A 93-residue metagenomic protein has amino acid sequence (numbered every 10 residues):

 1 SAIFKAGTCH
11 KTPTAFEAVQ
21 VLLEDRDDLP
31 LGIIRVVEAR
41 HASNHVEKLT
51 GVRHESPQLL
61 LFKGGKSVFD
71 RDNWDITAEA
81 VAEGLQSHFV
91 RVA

Functional and structural regions predicted by a protein language model:
S1-D25: Local sequence-structure signature of Cys/Sec-based thiol-disulfide redox active-site neighborhoods
A2-K5, R26-S43: Thiol-based oxidoreductase modules, predominantly thioredoxin-like and allied folds used for disulfide exchange
H10, H41, I76: Short alpha-helical
T14-A15, A42, N73: Residues at alpha-helix caps and immediate loop-helix transition turns in enzyme cores, especially N- and C-cap
A18, H45-V46: A short acidic, amphipathic alpha-helical/loop segment
V36-V37, K48, H88-A93: Short, contiguous hydrophobic alpha-helices characteristic of membrane insertion segments
L49-R53: Short loop/turn motifs at secondary-structure junctions and domain boundaries
E55, L60-A93: Non-catalytic, surface beta->alpha helical segment in thiol-disulfide oxidoreductase systems
